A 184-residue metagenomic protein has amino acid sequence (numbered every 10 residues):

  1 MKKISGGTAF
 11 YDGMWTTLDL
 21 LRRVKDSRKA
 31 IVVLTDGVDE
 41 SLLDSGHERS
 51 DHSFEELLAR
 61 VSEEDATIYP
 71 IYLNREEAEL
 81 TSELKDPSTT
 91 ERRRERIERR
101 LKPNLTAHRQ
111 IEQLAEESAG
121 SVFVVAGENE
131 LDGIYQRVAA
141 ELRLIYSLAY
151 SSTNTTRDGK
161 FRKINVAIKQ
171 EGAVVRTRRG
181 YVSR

Functional and structural regions predicted by a protein language model:
M1-R184: Scaffold/interface architecture of coatomer-like assemblies
